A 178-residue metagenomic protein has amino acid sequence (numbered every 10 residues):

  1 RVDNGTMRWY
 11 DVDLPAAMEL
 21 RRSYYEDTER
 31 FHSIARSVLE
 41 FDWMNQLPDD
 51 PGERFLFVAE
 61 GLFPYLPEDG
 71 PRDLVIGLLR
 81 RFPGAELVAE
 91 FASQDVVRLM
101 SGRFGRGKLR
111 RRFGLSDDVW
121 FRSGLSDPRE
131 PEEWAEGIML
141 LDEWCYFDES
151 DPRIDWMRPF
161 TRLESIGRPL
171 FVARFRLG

Functional and structural regions predicted by a protein language model:
R1-G178: Alpha-helical subdomain
